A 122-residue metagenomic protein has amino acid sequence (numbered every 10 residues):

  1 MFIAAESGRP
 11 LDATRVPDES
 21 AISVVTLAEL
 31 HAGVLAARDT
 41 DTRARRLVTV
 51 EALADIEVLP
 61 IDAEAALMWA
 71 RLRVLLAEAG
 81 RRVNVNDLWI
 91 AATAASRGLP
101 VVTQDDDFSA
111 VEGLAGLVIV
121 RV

Functional and structural regions predicted by a protein language model:
M1-F2, A65, W89-I90, D107-F108: Alpha-helix capping/helix-boundary segments
M1-T26, A32-E51: Short, well-structured N-terminal submotif of metal-dependent ribonuclease cores
S23, R82-N84, D105, V122: Histidine- and aromatic-rich ligand-binding microenvironments
L27, R46-L47, A66, D87: A general structural signal for well-ordered alpha-helical segments in protein cores
T49, M68, D107-A110: Residue-level recognition of specific faces of alpha-helices
I56-V102: Active-site neighborhoods of divalent-metal-dependent phosphate/nucleic-acid chemistry enzymes
A91, A95-V122: Acidic, PIN/NYN-like endoribonuclease modules and their adjacent C-terminal/linker elements
